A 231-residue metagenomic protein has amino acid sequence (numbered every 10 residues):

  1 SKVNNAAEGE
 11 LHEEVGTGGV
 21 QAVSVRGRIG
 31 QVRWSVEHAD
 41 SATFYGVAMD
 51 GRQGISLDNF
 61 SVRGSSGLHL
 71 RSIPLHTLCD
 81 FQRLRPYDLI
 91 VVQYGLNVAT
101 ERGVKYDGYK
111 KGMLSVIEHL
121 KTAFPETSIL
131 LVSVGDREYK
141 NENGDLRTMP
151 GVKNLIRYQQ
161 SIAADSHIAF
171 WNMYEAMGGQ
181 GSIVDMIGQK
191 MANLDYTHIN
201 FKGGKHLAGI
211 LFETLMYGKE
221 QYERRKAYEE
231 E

Functional and structural regions predicted by a protein language model:
S1-K111, H198: Conserved SGNH/GDSL esterase-like catalytic core that processes O-acyl groups on lipids and polysaccharides
I55-S56, R85-I90, F124-I129, D165-A169: Loop/turn elements at helix/coil->beta-strand transitions in domains of secreted/extracellular proteins
V62, G95, V134-D136, A176: Active-site beta-loop-alpha junctions enriched in small/polar residues
L75, D136-E231: Catalytic His-Asp segment of secreted/periplasmic serine-dependent ester chemistry enzymes
L75-R83, K110-L114, E118, K205 (+2 more regions): Amphipathic, non-transmembrane alpha-helical secondary structure
C79-R85, K121-A123, G218-Q221: Surface-exposed acidic, glycine-flexible loop patches that form ligand/cofactor-binding and adhesion interfaces
L89-G95, K110, L114-K121, S128-S133: Conserved, well-ordered alpha-helix/loop/beta-strand core segments that scaffold catalytic motifs
V104-G112, R147-N154: Alpha-helix N-cap and loop-to-helix initiation/capping positions
